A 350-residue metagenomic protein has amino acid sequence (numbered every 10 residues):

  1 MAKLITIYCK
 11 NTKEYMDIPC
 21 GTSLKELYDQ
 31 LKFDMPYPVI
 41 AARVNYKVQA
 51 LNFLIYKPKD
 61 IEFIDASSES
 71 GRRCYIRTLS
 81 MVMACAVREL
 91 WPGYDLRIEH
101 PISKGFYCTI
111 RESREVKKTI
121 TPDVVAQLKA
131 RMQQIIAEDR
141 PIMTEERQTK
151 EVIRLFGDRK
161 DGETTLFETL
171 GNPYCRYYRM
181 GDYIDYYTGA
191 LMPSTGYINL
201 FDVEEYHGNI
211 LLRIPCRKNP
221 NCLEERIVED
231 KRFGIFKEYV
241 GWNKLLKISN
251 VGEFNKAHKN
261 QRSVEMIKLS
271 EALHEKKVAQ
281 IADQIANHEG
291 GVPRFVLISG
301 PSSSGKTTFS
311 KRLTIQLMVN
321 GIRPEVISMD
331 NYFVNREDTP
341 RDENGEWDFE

Functional and structural regions predicted by a protein language model:
M1-V87, W91-I102, S113-R114, Q127-R131: Ubiquitin-like/PB1-type beta-grasp interaction modules and other compact soluble beta-rich domains
F53-R72, A86, D95-I102, Y107-G290: Auxiliary tRNA-acceptor-end handling modules of aminoacyl-tRNA synthetases
V296-I298: Hydrophobic anchor at the beta1->P-loop junction of P-loop NTPases
S303: Walker A (P-loop) phosphate-binding loop of P-loop NTPases
K306: Conserved lysine of the Walker
F309, L313: Hydrophobic positions on the alpha1 helix immediately C-terminal to the Walker A/P-loop
I315-E325: Post-Walker A helix-loop "phosphate-sensing" segment adjacent to the P-loop in P-loop NTPases
E325, V334-E350: Conserved nucleotide-sensing/catalytic segment adjacent to the nucleotide-binding pocket in NTP-handling enzymes
